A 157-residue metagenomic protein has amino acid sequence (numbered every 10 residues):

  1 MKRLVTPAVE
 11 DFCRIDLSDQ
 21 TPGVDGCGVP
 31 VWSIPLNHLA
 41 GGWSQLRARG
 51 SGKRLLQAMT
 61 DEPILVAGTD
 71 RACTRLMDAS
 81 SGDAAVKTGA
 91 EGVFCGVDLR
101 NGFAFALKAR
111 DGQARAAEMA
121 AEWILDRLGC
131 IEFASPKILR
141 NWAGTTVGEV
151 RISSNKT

Functional and structural regions predicted by a protein language model:
K2-L4, E10-S51: Active-site-proximal helix/loop microenvironment of the serine DD-peptidase/beta-lactamase transpeptidase fold
A8-V9, I124: Residues within well-ordered alpha helices
L46-T157: Structured C-terminal helix/loop/strand segments within mature extracytoplasmic catalytic/sensor domains
